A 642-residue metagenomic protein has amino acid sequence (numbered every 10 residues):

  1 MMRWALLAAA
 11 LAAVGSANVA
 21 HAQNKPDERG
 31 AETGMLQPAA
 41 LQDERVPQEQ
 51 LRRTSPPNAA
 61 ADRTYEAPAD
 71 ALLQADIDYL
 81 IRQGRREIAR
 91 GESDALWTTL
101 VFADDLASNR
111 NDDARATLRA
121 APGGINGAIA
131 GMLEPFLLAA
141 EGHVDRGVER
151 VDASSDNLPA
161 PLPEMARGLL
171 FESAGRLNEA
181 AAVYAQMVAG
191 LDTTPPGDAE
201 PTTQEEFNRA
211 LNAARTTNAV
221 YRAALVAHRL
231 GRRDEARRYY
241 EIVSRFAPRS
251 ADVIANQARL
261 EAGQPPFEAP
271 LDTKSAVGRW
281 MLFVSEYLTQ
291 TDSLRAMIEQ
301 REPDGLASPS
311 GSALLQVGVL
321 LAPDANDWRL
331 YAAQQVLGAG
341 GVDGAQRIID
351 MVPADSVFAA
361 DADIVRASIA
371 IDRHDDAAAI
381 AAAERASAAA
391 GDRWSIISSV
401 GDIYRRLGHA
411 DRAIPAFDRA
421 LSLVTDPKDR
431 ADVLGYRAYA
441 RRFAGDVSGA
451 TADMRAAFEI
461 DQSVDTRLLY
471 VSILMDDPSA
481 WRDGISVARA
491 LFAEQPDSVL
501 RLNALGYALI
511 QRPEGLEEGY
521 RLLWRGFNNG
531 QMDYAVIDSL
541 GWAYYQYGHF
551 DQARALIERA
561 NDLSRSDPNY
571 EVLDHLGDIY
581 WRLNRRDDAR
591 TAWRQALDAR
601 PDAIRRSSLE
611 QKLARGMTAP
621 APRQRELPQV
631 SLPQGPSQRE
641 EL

Functional and structural regions predicted by a protein language model:
L11-A13, N18-V101, D105-A116, I125 (+9 more regions): N-terminal leader/linker segments that initiate helical-solenoid repeat arrays
L51-N58, G84-S93, L118-G127, V151-A160 (+14 more regions): Solenoid-like repeat scaffolds
P56-E66, D76, R90-T99, G123-L133 (+17 more regions): Generic helix N-cap/helix-start motif at coil->alpha-helix transitions
A69, A103, F136, L169 (+10 more regions): Residue-level recognition of tetratricopeptide repeat
L73, A107-S108, A140-E141, S173 (+12 more regions): Register position in tetratricopeptide repeats
I77-D78, N111-D112, V144, L177 (+11 more regions): TPR-repeat structural position
A185-A189, H228-A251, A258, W581 (+1 more regions): TPR/TPR-like (Sel1-like) alpha-helical repeat modules
